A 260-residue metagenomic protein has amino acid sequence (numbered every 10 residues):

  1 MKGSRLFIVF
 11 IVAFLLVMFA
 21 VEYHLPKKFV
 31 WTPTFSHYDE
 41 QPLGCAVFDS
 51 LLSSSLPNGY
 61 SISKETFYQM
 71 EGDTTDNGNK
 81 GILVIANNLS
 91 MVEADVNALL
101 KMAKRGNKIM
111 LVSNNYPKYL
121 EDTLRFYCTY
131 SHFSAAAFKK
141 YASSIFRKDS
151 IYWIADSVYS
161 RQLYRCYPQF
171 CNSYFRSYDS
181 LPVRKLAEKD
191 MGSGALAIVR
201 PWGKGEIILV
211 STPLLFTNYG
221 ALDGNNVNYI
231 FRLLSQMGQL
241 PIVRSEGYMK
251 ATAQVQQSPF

Functional and structural regions predicted by a protein language model:
K2-D73: Aromatic-Pro/Gly-enriched surface loop or interdomain linker that acts as a lid/target-recognition segment
T34-D39, A86-L89, Y219-G220: Second-shell loop/turn segments in exported
D39-L43, L89-E93, G224: Soluble non-cytosolic domains of exported or imported proteins
S61-K148: Membrane-embedded segments
N115-G192: An acidic, glycine-rich "communication" segment
R176-P259: A glycine-centered loop/beta-turn motif at secondary-structure junctions
